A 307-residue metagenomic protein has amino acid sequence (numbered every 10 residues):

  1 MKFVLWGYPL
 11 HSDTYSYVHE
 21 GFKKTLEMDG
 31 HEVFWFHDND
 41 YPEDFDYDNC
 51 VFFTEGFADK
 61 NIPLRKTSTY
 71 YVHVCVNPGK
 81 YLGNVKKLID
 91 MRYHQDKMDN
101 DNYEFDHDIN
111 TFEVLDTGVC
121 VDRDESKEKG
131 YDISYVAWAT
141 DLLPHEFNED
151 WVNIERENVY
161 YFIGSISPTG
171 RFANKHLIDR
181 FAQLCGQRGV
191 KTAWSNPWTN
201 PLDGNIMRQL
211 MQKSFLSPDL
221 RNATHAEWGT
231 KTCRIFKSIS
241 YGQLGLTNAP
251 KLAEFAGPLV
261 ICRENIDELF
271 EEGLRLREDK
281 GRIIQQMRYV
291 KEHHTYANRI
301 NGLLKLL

Functional and structural regions predicted by a protein language model:
M1-K2, L307: Short, Lys/Arg-enriched, disordered terminal segments
K2-N49, F53-L259, Y296-A297, N301: Nucleotide-sugar donor-binding catalytic core of glycosyltransferases
H11, A223, E271-E272, Q285-R288: Residue-level detector of alpha-helix boundaries and kinks
T230, I261, R288-K291: Pocket-edge positions in alpha/beta enzyme catalytic cores
I261-G281: C-terminal "capping" alpha-helix adjacent to the active site of nucleotide-linked donor transferases in cell-envelope
L274-L307: A charged, aromatic-enriched C-terminal amphipathic alpha-helix characteristic of glycosyltransferases across folds
